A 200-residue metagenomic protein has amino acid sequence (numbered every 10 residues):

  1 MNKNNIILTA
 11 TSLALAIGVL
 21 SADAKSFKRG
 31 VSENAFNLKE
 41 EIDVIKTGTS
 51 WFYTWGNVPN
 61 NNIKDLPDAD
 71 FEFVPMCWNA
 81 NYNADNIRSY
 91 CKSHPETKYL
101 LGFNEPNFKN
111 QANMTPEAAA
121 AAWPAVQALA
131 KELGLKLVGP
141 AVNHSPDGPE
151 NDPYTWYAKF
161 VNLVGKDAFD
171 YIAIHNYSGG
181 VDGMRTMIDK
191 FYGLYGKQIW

Functional and structural regions predicted by a protein language model:
M1-T9: Bacterial N-terminal signal peptides that target proteins for export
A10-G18: Bacterial N-terminal signal peptides
D23-P59, E72-A80: Boundary/entry segment of secreted carbohydrate-active catalytic domains
K39, P59-S89, E117-W200: Noncatalytic carbohydrate-binding groove/subsite architecture in carbohydrate-active enzymes
K46, H94, L163-K166: Alpha-helix termination/capping residues and helix-transition junctions
F52, E105, I172: Conserved, mostly hydrophobic/aromatic
Y90-W123: Glycine/small-residue-rich loop that forms an oxyanion/phosphate-binding "nest" at active or ligand-binding sites
